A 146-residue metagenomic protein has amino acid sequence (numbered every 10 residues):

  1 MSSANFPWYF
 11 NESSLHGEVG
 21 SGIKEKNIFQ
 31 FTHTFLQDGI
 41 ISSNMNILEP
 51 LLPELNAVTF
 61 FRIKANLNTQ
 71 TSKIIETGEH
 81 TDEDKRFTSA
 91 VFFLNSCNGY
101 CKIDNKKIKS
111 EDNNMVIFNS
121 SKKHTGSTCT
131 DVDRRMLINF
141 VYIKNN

Functional and structural regions predicted by a protein language model:
M1-V58: Non-heme Fe(II)/2-oxoglutarate
L52-S72: A short glycine-rich, His/Asp/Glu-containing loop-to-beta-strand
K64-N66, I117, N139-V141: Short beta-strand segments
L67-T69, L94, Y142-K144: Short beta-strand segments enriched in hydrophobic/aromatic residues within well-folded beta-rich domains
Q70, I108-T125: Conserved metal-binding segment of the jelly-roll/cupin
K73-E79, K85-F87, F93-E111: A short beta-strand-loop-beta hairpin characteristic of the jelly-roll/cupin
G78-E79, K123-D131: Short beta-strand His + acidic residue motifs that chelate non-heme Fe in jelly-roll/DSBH and cupin folds
A90-V91, V132-N146: A short hydrophobic beta-strand segment most commonly corresponding to one strand of the jelly-roll/cupin
